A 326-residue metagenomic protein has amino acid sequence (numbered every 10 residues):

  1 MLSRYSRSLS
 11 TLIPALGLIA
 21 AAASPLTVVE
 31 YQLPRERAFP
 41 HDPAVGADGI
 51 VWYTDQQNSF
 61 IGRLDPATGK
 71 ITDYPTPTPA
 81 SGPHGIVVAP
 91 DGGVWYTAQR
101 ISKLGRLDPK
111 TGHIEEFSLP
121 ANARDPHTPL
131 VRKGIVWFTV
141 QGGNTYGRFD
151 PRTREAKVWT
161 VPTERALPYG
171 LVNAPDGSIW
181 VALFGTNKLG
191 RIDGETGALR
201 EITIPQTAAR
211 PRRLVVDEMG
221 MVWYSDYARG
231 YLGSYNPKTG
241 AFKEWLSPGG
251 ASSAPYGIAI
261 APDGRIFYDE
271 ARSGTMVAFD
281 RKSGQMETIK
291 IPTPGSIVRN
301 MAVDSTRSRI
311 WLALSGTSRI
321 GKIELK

Functional and structural regions predicted by a protein language model:
L2-I13: Bacterial N-terminal signal peptides that target proteins for export
A23-R37: A short helix->beta-strand "capping" segment at the edge of beta-propeller domains
V29-Q32, T72-T76, E115-L119, K157-V161 (+3 more regions): Beta-propeller fold detector
E36-D48, P79-D91, W95, P120-K133 (+5 more regions): Beta-rich, blade/repeat-based domains predominating in secreted/periplasmic proteins but also intracellular
V51-Q57, V94-R100, W137-G142, I179-G185 (+3 more regions): Conserved beta-strand positions in repeat-built beta-propeller and related beta-rich domains
F60-R63, S102-R106, N144-R148, N187-R191 (+3 more regions): A short loop-to-beta-strand structural motif that recurs across blades of beta-propeller domains
D65-G69, D108-G112, D150-R154, D193-G197 (+3 more regions): Short loop/turn segments that connect beta-strands within beta-propeller blades
I297-K326: Blade-level signature of beta-propeller repeat domains, shared across WD40, Kelch, NHL, RCC1 and BNR/Asp-box propellers
